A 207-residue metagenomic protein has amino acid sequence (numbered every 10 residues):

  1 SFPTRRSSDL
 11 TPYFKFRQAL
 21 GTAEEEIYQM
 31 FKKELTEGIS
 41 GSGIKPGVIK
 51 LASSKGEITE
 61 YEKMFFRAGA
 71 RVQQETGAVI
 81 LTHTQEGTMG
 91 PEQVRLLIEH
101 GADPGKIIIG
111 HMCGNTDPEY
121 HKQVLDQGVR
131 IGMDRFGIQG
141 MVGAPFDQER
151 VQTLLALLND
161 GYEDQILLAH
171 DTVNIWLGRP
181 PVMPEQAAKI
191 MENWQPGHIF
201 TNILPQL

Functional and structural regions predicted by a protein language model:
S1, E34-I44, R71-Q74, I98-G101 (+2 more regions): Acidic (Asp/Glu)-rich catalytic clusters
S1, L20-K33: Glycine-rich anion/phosphate-binding loops
F2-S7: Short, small-residue-biased leader/transition segments that mark boundaries at the very start of proteins
D9-T11, S53-K55, E86-T88, C113-T116 (+2 more regions): Active-site-proximal loop/turn and secondary-structure-junction residues that shape catalytic pockets, frequently
G38-N115: Divalent metal-binding pocket/active-site signature
I80, M133-R135, E163-E185: Short acidic/histidine-rich active-site segments
I109-N115, R135-N159: Active-site glycine- and acidic-residue-rich loops that bind and position anionic ligands or nucleotide-like cofactors
W194-L207: Mid-to-C-terminal alpha-helical segments outside catalytic/metal-binding sites
